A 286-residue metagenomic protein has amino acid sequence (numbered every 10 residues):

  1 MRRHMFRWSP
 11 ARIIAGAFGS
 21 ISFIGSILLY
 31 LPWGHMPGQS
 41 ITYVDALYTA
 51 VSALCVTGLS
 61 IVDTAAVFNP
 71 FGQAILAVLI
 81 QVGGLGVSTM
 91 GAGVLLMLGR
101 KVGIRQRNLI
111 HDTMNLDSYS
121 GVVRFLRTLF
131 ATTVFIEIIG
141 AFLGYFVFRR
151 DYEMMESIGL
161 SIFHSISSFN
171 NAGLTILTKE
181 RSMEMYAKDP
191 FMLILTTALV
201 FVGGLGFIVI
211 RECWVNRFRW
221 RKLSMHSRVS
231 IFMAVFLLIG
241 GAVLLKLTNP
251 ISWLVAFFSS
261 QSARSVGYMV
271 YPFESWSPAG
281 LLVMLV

Functional and structural regions predicted by a protein language model:
M1-V286: Membrane-proximal intracellular helices of multi-pass ion channels
